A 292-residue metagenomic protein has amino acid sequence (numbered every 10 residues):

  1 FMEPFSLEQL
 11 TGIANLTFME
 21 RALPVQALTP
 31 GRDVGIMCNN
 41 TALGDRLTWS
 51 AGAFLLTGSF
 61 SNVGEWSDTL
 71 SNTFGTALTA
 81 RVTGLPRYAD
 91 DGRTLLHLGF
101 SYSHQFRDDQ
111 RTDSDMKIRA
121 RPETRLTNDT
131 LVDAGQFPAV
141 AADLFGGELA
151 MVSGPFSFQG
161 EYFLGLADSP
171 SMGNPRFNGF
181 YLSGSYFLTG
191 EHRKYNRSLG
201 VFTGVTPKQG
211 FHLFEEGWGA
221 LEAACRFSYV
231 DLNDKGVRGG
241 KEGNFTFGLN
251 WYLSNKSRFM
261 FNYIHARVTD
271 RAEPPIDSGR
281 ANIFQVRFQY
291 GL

Functional and structural regions predicted by a protein language model:
F1-D108, F177-E215, A220-K235: Outer membrane beta-barrel
T94, Y102, R111-L292: Outer-membrane beta-barrel pore domains
